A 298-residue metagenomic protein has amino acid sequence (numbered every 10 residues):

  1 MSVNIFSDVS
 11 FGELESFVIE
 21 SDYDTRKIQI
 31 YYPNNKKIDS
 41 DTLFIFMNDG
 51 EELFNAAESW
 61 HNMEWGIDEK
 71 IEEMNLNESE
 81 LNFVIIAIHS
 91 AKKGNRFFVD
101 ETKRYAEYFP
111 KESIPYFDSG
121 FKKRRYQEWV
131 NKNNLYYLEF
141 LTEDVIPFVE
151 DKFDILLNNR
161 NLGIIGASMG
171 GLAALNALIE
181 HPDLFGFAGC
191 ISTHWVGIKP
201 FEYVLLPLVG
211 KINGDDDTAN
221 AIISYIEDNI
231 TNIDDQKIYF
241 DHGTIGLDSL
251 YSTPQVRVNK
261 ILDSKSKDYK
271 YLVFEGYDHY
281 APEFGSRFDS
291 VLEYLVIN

Functional and structural regions predicted by a protein language model:
S2-N298: Non-catalytic cap/lid and distal C-terminal segments of serine-dependent acyl enzymes
